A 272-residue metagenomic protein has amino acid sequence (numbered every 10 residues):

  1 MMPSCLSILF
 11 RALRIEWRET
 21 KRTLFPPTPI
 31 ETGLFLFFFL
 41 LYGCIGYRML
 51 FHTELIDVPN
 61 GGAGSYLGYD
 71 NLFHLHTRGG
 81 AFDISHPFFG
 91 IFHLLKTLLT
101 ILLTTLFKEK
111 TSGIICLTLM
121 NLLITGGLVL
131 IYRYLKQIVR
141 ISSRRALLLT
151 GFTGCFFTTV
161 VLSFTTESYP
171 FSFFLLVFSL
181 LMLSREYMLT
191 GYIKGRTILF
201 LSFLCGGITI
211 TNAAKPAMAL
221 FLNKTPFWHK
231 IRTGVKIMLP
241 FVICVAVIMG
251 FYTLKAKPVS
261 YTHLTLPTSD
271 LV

Functional and structural regions predicted by a protein language model:
M1-G46: Start-transfer (signal-anchor) and selected internal transmembrane alpha helices of multi-pass inner/ER membrane
G79-I114: Short hydrophobic/aromatic helix or loop-helix immediately within or flanking a transmembrane segment in polytopic
F89, H93-T100, C116-L130, S172-L175: Transmembrane alpha-helices of multi-pass, membrane-embedded glycan-processing enzymes that use lipid-linked
I131-C155: Transmembrane-helix signature of polytopic, membrane-embedded enzymes that assemble or transfer cell-envelope glycans
F164-P170: Short acidic/glycine- and proline-prone juxtamembrane loop motifs at membrane-interface regions of multi-pass membrane
F171-L189: Specific aromatic-rich, kink-prone transmembrane helix
I193-K224, P240-F241: Membrane-interface alpha helices of multi-pass inner-membrane proteins
T262-T268: Conserved small/polar residues in nucleotide/adenosyl-binding loops
